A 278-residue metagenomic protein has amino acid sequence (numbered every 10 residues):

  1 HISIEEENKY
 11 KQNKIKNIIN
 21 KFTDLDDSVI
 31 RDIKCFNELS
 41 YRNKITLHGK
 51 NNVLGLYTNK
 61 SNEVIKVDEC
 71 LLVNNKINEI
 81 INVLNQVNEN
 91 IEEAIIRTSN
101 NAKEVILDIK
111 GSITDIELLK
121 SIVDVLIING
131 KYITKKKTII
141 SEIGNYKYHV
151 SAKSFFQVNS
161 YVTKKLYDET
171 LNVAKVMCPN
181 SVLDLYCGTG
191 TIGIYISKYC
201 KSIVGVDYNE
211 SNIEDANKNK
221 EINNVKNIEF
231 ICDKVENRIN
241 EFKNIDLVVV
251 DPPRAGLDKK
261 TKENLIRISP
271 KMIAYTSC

Functional and structural regions predicted by a protein language model:
H1-V250, A255, K260-E263: Accessory RNA-recognition modules of RNA-modification enzymes
E263-K271: A short glycine-rich, Lys/Arg-flanked "PGG" loop and its adjoining helix->strand segment in the class I
K271-C278: Conserved beta-strand signature within the Rossmann-like core of class I S-adenosyl-L-methionine
